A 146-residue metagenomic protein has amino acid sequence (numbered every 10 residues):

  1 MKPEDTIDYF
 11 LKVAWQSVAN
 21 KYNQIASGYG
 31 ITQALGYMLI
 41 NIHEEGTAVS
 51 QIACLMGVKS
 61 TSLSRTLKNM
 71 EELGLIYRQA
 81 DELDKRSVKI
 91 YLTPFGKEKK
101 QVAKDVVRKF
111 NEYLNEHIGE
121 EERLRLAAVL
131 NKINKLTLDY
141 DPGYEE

Functional and structural regions predicted by a protein language model:
M1, E121-E146: C-terminal regulatory/oligomerization modules of transcriptional regulators
M1-Y29: N-terminal leader segment of winged-helix/HTH proteins
Y9, V13, Y37, R125-A128 (+1 more regions): Amphipathic alpha-helical interaction segments
W15, I40-E44, K104, N131: Short, locally clustered residues in the helix-turn-helix/winged-helix DNA-binding domain
A19, N69-A128: Charged, amphipathic alpha-helical coiled-coil/dimerization segments
N20-S62: N-terminal helix-turn-helix DNA-binding core of bacterial DNA-binding proteins
